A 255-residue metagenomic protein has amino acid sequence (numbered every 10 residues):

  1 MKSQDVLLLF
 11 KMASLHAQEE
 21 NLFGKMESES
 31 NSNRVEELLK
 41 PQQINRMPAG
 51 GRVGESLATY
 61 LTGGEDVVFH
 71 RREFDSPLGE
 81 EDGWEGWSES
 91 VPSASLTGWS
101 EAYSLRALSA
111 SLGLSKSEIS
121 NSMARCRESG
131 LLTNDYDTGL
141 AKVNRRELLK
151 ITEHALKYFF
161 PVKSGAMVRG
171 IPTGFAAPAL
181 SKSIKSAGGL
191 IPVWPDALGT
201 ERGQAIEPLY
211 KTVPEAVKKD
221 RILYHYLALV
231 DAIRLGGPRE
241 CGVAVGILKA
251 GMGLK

Functional and structural regions predicted by a protein language model:
M1-M12, G54, W84-V91: Short, leucine-enriched amphipathic alpha-helices that occur as contiguous helical runs
M12-Q18, W87-S100: Short, amphipathic alpha-helical "recognition" segments used to contact nucleic acids or chromatin
L22-E29, R34-V35, A49, S104-L112: Short alpha-helical "recognition helix" segments of helix-turn-helix
E80-V91, S104, N134-A166: Short, cationic-aromatic polyanion-contact patches
L114, A124-G139: A short, conserved structural fragment
V143-G188, Q204-I206: Short, amphipathic alpha-helical interaction segments positioned at domain boundaries
A179-K255: Mid-protein regulatory/catalytic core that forms ligand/cofactor-binding pockets and protein-protein interaction
